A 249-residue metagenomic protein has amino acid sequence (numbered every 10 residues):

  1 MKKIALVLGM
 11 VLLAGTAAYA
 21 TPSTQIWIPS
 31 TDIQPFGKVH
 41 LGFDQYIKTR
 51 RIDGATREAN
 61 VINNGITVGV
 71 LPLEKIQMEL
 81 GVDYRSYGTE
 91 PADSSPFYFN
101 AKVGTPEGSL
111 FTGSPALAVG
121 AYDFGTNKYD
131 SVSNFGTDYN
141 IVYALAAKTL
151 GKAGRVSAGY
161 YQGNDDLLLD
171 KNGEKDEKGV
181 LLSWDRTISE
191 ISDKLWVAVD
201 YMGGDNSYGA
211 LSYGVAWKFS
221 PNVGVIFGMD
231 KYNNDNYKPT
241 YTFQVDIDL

Functional and structural regions predicted by a protein language model:
M1-W27: Cleavable N-terminal export/targeting peptides
I4-A5, G104, S220: Residue-level detector of intrinsically disordered/flexible regions characterized by low predicted structural confidence
V7-G9, L13-A14, E74, G151 (+1 more regions): Compositionally biased amphipathic helical and low-complexity segments enriched in hydrophobic
L8, A14, L80, V119 (+1 more regions): Short glycine-rich loop/turn motifs that provide flexible caps or phosphate-binding loops at active sites
Y19-V142, A147-K152, G163-N164, D185-L195 (+4 more regions): Transmembrane beta-barrel domains of Gram-negative outer membranes and organellar outer membranes
A144-A146, L169-L182, L211-K218: A short, terminal or domain-edge coil/loop segment
S157-D166, N172-A198, G203-S207: Long, polar low-complexity repeats
M202-Y208, S220-N222, Y232-N234: Short Gly/Pro-enriched loop/turn and capping motifs at secondary-structure junctions
